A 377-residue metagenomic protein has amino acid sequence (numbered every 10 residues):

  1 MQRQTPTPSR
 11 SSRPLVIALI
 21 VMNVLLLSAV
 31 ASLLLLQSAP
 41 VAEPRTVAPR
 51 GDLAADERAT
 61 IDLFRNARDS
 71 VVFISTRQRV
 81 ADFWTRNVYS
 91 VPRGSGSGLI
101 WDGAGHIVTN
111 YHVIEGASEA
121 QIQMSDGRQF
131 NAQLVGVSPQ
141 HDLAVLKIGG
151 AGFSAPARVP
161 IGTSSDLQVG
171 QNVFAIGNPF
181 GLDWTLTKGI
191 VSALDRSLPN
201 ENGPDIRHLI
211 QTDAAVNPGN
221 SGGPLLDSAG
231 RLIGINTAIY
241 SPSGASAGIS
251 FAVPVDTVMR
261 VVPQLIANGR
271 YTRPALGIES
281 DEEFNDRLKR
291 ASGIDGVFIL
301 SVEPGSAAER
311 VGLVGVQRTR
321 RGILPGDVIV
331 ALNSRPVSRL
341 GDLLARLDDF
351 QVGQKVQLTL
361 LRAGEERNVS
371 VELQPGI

Functional and structural regions predicted by a protein language model:
R3, S11-I17, M22-D295, E303-P304 (+6 more regions): Serine-dependent protease modules
I107-V108, R310-L340: Conserved PDZ fold ligand-binding element
A307: Change "using UDP/GDP/dTDP sugars" to "using nucleotide sugars
V369-V371: Edge beta-strands of extracellular beta-sandwich domains
